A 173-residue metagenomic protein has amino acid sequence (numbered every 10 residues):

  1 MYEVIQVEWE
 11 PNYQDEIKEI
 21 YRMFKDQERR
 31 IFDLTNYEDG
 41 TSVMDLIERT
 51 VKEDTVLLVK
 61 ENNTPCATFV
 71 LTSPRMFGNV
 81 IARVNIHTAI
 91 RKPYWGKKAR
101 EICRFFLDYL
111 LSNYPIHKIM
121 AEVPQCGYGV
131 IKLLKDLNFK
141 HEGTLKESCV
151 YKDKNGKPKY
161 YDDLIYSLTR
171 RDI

Functional and structural regions predicted by a protein language model:
M1-M23, V56-I173: Acyl-donor (CoA/ACP) binding surface of acyl/acetyltransferases
K18-Y37: Helix-loop element at the rim of GNAT/NAT acetyltransferase active sites that forms part of the acceptor-substrate
L34-T55: Active-site rim helix/loop that mediates acceptor-substrate recognition in acyltransferases
